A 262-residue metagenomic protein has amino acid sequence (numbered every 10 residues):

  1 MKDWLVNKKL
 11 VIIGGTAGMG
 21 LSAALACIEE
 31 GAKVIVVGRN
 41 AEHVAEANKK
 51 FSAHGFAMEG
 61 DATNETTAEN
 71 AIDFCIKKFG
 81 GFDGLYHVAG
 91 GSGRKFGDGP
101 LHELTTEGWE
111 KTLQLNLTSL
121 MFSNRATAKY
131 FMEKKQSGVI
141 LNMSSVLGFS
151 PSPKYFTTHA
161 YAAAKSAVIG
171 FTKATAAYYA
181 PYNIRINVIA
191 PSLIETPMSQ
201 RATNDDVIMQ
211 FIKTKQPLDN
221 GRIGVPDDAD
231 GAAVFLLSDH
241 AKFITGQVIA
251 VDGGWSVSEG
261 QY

Functional and structural regions predicted by a protein language model:
T16-G18: Conserved glycine-rich cofactor-binding loop
G91-S92, L141-A167, T172-K173, A177-P181 (+1 more regions): Catalytic loop of short-chain dehydrogenase/reductase
F96-L101, T105-L113, I212-T214: Substrate-binding pocket helix/loop in short-chain dehydrogenase/reductase
N124-R125, K173: A short, exposed helix-loop element centered on a Lys and neighboring polar residues
A180, R185, I244-G246: Short, small/polar-rich loop/turn modules that mediate ligand/substrate recognition or access, typified
P217-A229, H240: A conserved structural motif in NAD(P)-dependent oxidoreductases
V234, T245-Y262: Short C-terminal tail/terminal secondary-structure segment of NAD(P)H-dependent dehydrogenase/reductase domains
